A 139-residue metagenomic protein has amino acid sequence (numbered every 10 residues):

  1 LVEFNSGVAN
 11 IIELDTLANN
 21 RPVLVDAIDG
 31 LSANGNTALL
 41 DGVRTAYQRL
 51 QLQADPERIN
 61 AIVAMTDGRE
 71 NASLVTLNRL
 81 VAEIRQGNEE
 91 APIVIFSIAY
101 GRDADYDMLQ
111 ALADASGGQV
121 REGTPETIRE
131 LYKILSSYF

Functional and structural regions predicted by a protein language model:
L1-E3, A64, I95-A99: Structural beta-sheet core signal
L1-G30, Y47-P56, N71-N78, D105-D114 (+1 more regions): Short beta-strand-loop
G30-A33, G68-A115, Q119-E126, Y132-I134: VWA/integrin I-like adhesion module and closely mimicked acidic/polar interface patches used
L39: Conserved donor sugar-nucleotide recognition element shared by glycan-biosynthetic enzymes
R58-A61: Structural motif
S137-F139: Short, solvent-exposed mixed-charge patches
